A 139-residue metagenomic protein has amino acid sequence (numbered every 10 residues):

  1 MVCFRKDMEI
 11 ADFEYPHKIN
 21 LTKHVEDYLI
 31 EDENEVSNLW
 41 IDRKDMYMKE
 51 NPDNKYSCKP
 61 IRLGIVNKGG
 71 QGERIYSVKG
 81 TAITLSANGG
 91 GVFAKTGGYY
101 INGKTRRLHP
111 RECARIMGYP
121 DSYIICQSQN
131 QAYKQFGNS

Functional and structural regions predicted by a protein language model:
M1-T84, N88-G89: Class I S-adenosyl-L-methionine
D7-I10, G98-K104: Generic structural signal for short, solvent-exposed loop/turn connectors between secondary structure elements
D12-F13, G97, S128: Short linear functional motifs in flexible/disordered or boundary regions
G64-K68, Y99, T105-R107: Short amphipathic alpha-helical surface micro-motifs
G90-G97: Short, surface-exposed terminal/edge motifs of secreted or surface/virion proteins that either
I101-S128, A132: FAD-binding beta-loop-beta segment adjacent to the flavin cofactor pocket
